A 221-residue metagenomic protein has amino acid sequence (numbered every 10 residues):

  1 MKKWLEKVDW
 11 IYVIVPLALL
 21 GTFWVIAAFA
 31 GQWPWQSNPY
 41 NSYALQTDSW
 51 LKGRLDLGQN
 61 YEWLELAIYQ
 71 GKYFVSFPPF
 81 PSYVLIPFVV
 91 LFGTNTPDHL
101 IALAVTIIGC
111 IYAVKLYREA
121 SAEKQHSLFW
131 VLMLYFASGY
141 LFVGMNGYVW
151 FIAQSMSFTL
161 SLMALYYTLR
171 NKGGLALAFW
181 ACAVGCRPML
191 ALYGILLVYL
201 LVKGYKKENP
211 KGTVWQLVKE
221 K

Functional and structural regions predicted by a protein language model:
M1-N38, L128: Start-transfer (signal-anchor) and selected internal transmembrane alpha helices of multi-pass inner/ER membrane
Y40, A44, K52-F77, Y117 (+2 more regions): Interfacial juxtamembrane loops and adjacent helix segments that form the catalytic/substrate-binding surfaces
D48, L64-G93, S155: Short hydrophobic/aromatic helix or loop-helix immediately within or flanking a transmembrane segment in polytopic
T94-K124, M163: Transmembrane-helix motifs of polytopic, lipid-linked glycan transferases
T94-P97, A122-F129, R170-A176: Membrane-helix interface segments
I101-A104, L132, Y140-T168, C182-Y193: Multi-pass, polyprenyl lipid-linked donor-dependent membrane glycosyltransferases
S121, S161-L175, K207: Membrane-interface transmembrane helices that cradle and orient dolichyl/undecaprenyl
L192-K221: Perimembrane helix-loop-helix junctions
